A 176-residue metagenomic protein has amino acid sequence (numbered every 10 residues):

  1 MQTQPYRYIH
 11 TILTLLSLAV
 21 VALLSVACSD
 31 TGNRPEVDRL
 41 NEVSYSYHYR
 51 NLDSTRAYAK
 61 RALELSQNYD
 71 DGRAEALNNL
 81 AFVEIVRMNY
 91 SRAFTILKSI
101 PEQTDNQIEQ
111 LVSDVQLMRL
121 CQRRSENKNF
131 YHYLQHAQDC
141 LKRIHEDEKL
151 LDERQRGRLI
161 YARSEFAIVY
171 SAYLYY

Functional and structural regions predicted by a protein language model:
Q2-L16: Bacterial N-terminal signal peptides that target proteins for export
L13-S25: Bacterial N-terminal signal peptides
S25-Y176: A "functional boundary" signal
